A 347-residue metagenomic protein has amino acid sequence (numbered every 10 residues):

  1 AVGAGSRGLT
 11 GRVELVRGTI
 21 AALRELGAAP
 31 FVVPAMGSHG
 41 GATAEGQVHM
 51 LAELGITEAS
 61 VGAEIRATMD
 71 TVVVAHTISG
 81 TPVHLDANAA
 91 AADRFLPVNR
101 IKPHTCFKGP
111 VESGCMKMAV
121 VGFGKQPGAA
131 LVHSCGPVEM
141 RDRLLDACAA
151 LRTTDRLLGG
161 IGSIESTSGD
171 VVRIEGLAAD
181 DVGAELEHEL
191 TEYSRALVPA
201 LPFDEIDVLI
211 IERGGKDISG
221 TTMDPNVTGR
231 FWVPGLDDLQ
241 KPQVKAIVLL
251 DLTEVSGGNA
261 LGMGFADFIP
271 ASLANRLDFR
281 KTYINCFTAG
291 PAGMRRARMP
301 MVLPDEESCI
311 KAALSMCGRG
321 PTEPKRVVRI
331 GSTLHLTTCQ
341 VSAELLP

Functional and structural regions predicted by a protein language model:
A1, R24-E25, P202-F203: Glycine-rich phosphate/diphosphate-binding loops that line cofactor/substrate pockets in enzymes
A1-G8, F31-S38, V328: Short glycine-rich or small-residue beta-strand-to-loop segments that form or flank ligand, phosphate, metal/Fe-S
T10-A29: Histidine-anchored nucleotide/phosphate-binding helix
E14, A42-V48, H76-S79, C106-V111 (+4 more regions): Short acidic, glycine/serine/threonine-rich loops at helix termini
L26-A29, S60-A63, S79-G80, A90-R94 (+4 more regions): Short coil/turn connectors at secondary-structure junctions
G46-P110: An acidic, phosphate/nucleotide-engaging active-site surface
L85-G215: Conserved, well-structured core segments that form the ligand-binding/active-site neighborhood of functional domains
P225-P347: C-terminal non-catalytic interaction/assembly regions of soluble proteins
